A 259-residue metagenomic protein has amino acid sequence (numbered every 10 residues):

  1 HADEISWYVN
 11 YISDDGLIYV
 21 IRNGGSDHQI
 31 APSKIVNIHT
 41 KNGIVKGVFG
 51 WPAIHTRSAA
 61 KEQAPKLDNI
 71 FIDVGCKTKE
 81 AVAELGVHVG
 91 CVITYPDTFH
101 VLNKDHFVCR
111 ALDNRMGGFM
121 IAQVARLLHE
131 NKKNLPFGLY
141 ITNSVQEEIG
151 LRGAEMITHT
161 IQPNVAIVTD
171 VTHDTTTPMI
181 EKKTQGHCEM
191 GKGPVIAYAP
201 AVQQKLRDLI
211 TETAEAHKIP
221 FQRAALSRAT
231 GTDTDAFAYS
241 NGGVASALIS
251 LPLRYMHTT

Functional and structural regions predicted by a protein language model:
A2-T259: N-terminal hydrophobic/helix-forming segments and targeting peptides
